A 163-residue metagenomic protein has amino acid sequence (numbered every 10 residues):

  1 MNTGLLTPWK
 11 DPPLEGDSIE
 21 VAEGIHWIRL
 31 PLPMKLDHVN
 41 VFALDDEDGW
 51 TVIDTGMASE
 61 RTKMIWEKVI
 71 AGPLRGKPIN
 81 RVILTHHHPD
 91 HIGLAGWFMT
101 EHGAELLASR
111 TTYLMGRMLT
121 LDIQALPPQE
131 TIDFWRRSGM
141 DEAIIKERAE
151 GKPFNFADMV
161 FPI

Functional and structural regions predicted by a protein language model:
N2-T7: Extended, compositionally biased accessory segments flanking or bridging domains
E15-K77: Conserved beta-strand hairpin/beta-sheet module of binuclear metal-dependent hydrolase folds, prominently
E67-I163: Active-site HxH/HxHxD metal-binding segment of metal-dependent hydrolases
